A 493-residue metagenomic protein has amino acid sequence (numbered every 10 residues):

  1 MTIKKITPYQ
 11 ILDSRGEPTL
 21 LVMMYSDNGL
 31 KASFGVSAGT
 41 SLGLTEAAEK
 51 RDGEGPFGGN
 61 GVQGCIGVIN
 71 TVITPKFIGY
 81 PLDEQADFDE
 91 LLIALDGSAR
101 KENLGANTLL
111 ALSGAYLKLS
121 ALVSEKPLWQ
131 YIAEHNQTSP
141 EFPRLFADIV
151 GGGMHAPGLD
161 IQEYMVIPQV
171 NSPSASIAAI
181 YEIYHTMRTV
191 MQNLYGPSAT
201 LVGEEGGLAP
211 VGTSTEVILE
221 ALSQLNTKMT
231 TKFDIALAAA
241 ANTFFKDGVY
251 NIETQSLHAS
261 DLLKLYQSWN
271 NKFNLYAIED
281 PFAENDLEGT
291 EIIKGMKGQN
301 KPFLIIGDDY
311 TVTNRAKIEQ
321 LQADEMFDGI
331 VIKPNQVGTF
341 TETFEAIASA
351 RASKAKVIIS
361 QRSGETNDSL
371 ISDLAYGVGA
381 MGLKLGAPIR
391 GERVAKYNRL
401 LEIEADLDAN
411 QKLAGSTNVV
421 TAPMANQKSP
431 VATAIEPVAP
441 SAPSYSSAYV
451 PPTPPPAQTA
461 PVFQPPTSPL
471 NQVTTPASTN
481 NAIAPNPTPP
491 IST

Functional and structural regions predicted by a protein language model:
M1-L21: Short, Gly/Pro- and small/polar-rich lid/capping loops
Q10, L20-D27, A32-A38, A147-P168 (+4 more regions): Short beta-strand elements
D13-R15, G97-A115, R144-P157, V202-G203: Glycine/serine-rich anion-binding loops at beta->alpha junctions that coordinate negatively charged ligand groups
S37-K126, Q130, H135, I177: Metal- or metallocofactor-binding catalytic centers and their adjacent structured scaffolds across diverse enzyme
P140-L201: Mobile "lid/hinge" segments at catalytic clefts and subdomain interfaces of large enzymes
P197-A199, T215-P423: Catalytic core of soluble alpha/beta enzymes
A442-T493: Long, low-complexity, intrinsically disordered segments
